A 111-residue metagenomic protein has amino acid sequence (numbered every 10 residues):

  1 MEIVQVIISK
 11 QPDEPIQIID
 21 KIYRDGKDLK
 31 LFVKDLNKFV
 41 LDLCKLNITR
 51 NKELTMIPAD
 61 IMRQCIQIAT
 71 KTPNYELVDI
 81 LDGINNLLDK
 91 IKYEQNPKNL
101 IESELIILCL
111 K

Functional and structural regions predicted by a protein language model:
M1-K111: Extended, largely alpha-helical regulatory/partner-binding modules appended to the mid-to-C-terminal parts
